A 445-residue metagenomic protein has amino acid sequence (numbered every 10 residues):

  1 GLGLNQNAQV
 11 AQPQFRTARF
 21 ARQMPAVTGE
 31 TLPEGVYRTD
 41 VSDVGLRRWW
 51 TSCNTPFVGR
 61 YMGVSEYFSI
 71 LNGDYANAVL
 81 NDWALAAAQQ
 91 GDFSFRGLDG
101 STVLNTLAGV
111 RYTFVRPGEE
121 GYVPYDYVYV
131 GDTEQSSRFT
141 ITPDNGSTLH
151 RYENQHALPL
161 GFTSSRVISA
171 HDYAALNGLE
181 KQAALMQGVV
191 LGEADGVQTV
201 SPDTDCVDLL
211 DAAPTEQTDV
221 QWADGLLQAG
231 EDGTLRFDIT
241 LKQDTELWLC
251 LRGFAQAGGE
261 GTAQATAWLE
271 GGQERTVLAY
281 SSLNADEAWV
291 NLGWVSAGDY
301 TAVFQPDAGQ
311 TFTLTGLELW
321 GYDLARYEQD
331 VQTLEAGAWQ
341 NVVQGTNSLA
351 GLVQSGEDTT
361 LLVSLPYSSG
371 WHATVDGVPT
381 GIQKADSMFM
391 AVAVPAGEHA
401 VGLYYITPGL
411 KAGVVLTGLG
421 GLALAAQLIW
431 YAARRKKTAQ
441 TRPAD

Functional and structural regions predicted by a protein language model:
G1-P214, E231-F237, E260-E274, L283-G316 (+2 more regions): Conserved luminal/periplasmic juxtamembrane motif of membrane-embedded glycan-processing enzymes
T199, T204-D445: Active-site-proximal, structured, solvent-exposed surfaces of multi-pass membrane proteins that position macromolecular
